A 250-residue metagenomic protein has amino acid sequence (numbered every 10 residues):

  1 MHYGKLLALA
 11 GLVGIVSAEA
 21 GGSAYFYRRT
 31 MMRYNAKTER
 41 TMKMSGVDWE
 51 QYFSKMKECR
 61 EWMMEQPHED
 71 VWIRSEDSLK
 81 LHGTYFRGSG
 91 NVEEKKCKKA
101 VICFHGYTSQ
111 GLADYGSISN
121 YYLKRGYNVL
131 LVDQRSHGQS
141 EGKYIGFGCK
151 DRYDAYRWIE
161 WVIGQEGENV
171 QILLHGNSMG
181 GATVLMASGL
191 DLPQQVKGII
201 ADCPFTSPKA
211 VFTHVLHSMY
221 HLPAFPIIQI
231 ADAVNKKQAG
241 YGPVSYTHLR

Functional and structural regions predicted by a protein language model:
A10-I73: An N-terminal hydrophobic leader/cap segment in hydrolases
C97-G106: Short beta-strand element of the alpha/beta-hydrolase
Y107-N120: The serine-hydrolase catalytic nucleophile loop
L123-E141: Conserved alpha/beta-hydrolase
G146-E166: Alpha/beta-hydrolase active-site loop
E168-N177: Alpha/beta-hydrolase fold nucleophile elbow
M186-G242: Hydrolase active-site cap/lid region
T247-H248: Conserved small/polar residues in nucleotide/adenosyl-binding loops
